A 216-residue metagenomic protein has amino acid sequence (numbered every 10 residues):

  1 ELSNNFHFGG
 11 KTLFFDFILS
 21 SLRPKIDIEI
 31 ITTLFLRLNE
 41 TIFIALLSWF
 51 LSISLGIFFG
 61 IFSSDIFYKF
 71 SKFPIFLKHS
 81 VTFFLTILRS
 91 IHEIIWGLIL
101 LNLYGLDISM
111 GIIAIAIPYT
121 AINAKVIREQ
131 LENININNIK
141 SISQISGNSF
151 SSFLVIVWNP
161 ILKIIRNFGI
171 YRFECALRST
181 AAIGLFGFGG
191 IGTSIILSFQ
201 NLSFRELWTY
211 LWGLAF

Functional and structural regions predicted by a protein language model:
E1-F58, F62-H79: N-terminal, non-cleaved signal-anchor transmembrane helix
D16-R23, L36, E40, H79-R89 (+5 more regions): Short amphipathic alpha-helical coupling elements at transmembrane boundaries
D27, I31, F35, N39 (+8 more regions): Alpha-helical membrane-protein architecture signal
R37, T41-W49, F84, L88-I94 (+6 more regions): Loop-to-transmembrane-helix entry motif
A45, W49-I57, I61, D65 (+5 more regions): Hydrophobic positions within alpha-helical transmembrane segments of bacterial inner-membrane proteins
V81-A116: Generic hydrophobic transmembrane alpha-helix motif, especially the helices
N102, L177-L214: Glycine-rich helix-loop "coupling/hinge" segments at transmembrane-helix boundaries in multipass transporters
L106-V157, K163-C175, S179: Membrane-cytosol interface at the C-terminal ends of specific transmembrane alpha-helices in multi-pass membrane
